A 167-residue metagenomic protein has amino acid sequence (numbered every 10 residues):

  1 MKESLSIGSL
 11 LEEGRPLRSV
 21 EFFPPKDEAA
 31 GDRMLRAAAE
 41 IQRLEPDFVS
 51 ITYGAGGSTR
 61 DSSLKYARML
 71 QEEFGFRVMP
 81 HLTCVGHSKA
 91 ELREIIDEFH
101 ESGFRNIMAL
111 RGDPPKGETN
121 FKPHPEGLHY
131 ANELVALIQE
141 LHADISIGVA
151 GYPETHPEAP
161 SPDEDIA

Functional and structural regions predicted by a protein language model:
M1-V20, D27: N-terminal amphipathic alpha-helix/helix-capping segment at the start of soluble metabolic enzymes
L17-L35, V78-A90, S146-I166: Active-site mouth loops of central-metabolism enzymes
E21, V49, F99: Conserved, mostly hydrophobic/aromatic
P25-K26, D47-Y66, G112-E126: Glycine-rich, proline-tolerant flexible connector loops at the mouths of alpha/beta enzymes
R33, C84-E101, P125-H129: Glycine-rich anion/phosphate-binding loops
R36-T52: Catalytic domains of carbohydrate-active enzymes, especially glycoside hydrolases
G57-H81, E126-V149: Alpha-helix-loop-beta-strand connector modules within alpha/beta enzyme cores
G112-A167: Internal, glycine-rich beta/alpha segment that forms the wall or movable "lid" of small-molecule/cofactor binding
